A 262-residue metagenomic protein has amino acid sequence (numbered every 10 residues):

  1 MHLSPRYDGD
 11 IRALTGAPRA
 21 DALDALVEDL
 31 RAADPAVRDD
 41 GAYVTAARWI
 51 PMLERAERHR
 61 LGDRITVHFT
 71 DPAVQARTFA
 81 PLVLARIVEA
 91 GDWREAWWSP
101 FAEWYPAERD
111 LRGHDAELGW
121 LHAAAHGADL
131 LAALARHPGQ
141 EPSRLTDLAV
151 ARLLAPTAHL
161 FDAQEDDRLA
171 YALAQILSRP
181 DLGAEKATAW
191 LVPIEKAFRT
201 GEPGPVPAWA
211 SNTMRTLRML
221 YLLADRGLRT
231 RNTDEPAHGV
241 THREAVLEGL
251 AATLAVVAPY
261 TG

Functional and structural regions predicted by a protein language model:
M1-R55, I194-G262: N-terminal alpha-helical scaffold/docking segments in eukaryotic complex subunits
A47-I50, A56-W190: Eukaryote-skewed repeat-based solenoidal scaffolds used as protein-protein interaction platforms, primarily
